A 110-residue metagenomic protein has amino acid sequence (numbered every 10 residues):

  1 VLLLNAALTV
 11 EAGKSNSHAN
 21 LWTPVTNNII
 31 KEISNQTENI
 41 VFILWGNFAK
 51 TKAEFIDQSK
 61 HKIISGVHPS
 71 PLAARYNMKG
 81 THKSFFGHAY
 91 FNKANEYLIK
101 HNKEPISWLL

Functional and structural regions predicted by a protein language model:
L8-E38, F48-L110: C-terminal capping/extension of enzyme domains
W45: Replace "coordinates the UDP/GDP/TDP-sugar" with "coordinates nucleotide-activated sugar donors
